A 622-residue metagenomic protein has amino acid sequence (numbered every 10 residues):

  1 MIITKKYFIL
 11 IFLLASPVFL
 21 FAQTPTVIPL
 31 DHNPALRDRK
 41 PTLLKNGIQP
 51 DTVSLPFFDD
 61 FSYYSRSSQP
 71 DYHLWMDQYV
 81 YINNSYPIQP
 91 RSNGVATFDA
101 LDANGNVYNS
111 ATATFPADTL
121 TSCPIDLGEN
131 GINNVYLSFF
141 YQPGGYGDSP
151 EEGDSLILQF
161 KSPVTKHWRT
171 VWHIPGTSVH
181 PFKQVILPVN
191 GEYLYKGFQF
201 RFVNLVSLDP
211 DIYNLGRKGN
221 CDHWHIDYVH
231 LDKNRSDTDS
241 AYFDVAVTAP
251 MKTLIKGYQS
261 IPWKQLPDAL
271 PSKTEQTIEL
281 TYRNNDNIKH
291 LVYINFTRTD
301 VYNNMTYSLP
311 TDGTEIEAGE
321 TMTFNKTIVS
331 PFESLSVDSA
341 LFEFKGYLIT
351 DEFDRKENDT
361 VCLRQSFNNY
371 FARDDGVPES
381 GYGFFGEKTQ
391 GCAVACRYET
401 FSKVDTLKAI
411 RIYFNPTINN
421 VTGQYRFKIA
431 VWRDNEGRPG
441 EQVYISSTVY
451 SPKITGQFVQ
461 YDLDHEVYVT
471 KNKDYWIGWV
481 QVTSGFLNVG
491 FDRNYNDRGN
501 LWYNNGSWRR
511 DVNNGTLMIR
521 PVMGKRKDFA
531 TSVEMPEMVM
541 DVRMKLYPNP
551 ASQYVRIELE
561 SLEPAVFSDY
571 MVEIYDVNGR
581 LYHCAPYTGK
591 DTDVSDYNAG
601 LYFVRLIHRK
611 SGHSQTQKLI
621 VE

Functional and structural regions predicted by a protein language model:
T24-N84, D232-Q259, W263, P267-L270 (+1 more regions): Extracellular carbohydrate-recognition regions
W75-G131, H223-H225, F385: Surface-exposed, low-complexity/disordered Ser/Thr/Gly/Pro/Asn-rich loops and linkers
P116, S207-K233: Extracellular carbohydrate recognition
I132-D148, D405-N419: A short beta-strand element within beta-rich, extracytoplasmic domains of secreted/secretory-pathway proteins
F182, G423-R498: Aromatic- and Gly/Pro-enriched, solvent-exposed loop/edge beta-strand patches characteristic of beta-rich domains
K218-Y228, K471, W479-A530: Short, surface-exposed beta-strand/loop patches at domain edges that form aromatic-rich interfacial subsites
D237-I255, N369-Y398, M518-Y547, L562-A565: Residue-level detector of functionally pivotal "anchor" positions at catalytic/ligand-binding pockets or at interdomain
F427, V431-R433, E537-Y547, A551-E622: C-terminal outer-membrane/trafficking sorting elements
